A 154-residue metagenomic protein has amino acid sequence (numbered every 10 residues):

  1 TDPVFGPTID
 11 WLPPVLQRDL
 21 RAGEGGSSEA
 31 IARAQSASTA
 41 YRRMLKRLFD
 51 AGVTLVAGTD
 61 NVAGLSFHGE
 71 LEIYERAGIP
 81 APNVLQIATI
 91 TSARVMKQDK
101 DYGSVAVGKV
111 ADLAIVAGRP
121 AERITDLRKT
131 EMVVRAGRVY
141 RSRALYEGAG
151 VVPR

Functional and structural regions predicted by a protein language model:
T1-A77, R143, A149-R154: Active-site neighborhoods of metal-dependent hydrolases
G52-L55, L65, P80-L85, V95-T130: Acidic, glycine-enriched loop/beta-strand segments at the rims of small-molecule binding/catalytic pockets
L71-I73, I79-A88: Generic long, charged, amphipathic alpha-helical segments
A121, Y146-E147: Residue-level signature for short turns and capping positions that connect secondary-structure elements
